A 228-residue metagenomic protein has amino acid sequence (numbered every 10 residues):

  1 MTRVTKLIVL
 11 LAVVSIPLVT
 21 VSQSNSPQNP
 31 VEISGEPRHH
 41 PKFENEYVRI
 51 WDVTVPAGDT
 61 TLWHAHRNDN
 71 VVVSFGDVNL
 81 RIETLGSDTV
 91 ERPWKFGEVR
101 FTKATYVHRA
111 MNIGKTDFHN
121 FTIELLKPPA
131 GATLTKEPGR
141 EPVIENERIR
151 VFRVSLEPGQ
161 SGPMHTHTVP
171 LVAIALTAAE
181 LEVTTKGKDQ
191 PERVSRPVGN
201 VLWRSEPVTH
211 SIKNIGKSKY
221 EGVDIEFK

Functional and structural regions predicted by a protein language model:
M1-V9: Bacterial N-terminal signal peptides that target proteins for export
I8-T20: Bacterial N-terminal signal peptides
Q23-V31: Cleaved targeting-peptide boundary
E36-W63, R67-F75, I123, K136-M164 (+2 more regions): A short glycine-rich, His/Asp/Glu-containing loop-to-beta-strand
R67-L85, T168-G187: Glycine- and acidic-residue-biased ligand/ion/polar-headgroup-sensing regions
D69, A104-L126, S205-K228: Ligand-binding loop in jelly-roll beta-barrel domains
G86-A104, K188-E206: Short acidic-glycine-tyrosine-enriched beta hairpin
K127-K136: Intrinsically disordered, low-complexity Ser/Thr-rich linker and spacer segments in cell-wall-related proteins
